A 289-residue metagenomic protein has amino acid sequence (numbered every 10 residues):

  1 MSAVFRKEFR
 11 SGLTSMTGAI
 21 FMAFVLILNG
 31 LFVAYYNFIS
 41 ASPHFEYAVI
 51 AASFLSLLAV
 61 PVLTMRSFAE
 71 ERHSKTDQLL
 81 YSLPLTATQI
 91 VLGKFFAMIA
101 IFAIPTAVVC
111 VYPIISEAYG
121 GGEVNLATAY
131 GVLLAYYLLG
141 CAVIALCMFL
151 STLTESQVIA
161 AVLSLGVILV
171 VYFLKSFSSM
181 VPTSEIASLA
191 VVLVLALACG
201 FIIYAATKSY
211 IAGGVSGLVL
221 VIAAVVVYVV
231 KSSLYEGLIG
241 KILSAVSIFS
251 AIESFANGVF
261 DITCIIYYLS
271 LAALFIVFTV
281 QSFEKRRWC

Functional and structural regions predicted by a protein language model:
M1-E70, F201-K208, S216, Y228-L238 (+1 more regions): Hydrophobic alpha-helical transmembrane segments
A3, K7-S11, Q78-S82, T152 (+2 more regions): Short amphipathic alpha-helical coupling elements at transmembrane boundaries
A19-A23, A129-L134, A161-V162, A190 (+2 more regions): Hydrophobic alpha-helical transmembrane segments
N29-Y36, S40-A48, A52-L55, F96-G166 (+1 more regions): Secretory targeting signals
Y35, Q157-E253: Transmembrane helix segments
S67-A97: Helix-loop-helix units of permease transmembrane domains in multi-pass membrane transporters, especially ABC
L126-A135, S250-T263: Short aromatic-rich membrane-water interface segments that cap or initiate transmembrane helices in multi-pass membrane
